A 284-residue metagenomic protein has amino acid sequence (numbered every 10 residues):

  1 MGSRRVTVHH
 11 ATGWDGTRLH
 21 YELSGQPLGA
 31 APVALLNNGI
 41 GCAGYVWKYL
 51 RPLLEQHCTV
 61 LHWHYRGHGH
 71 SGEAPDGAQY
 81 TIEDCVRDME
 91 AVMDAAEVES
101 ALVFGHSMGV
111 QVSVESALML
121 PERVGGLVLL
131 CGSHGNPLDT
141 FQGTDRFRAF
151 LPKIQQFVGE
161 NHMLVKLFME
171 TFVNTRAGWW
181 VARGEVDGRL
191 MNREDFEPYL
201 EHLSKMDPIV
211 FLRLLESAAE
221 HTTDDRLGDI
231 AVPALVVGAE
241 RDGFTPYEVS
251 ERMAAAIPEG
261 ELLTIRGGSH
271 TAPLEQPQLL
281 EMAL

Functional and structural regions predicted by a protein language model:
T17-A74, A78: Conserved HGGG/HGGXW glycine-rich cap/lid loop of the alpha/beta-hydrolase fold
N38-I40, A101, G105-V110, A239: Conserved alpha/beta-hydrolase "nucleophile elbow" surrounding the catalytic nucleophile
P52, L61-M108, M282: Active-site loop/oxyanion-hole signature of alpha/beta-hydrolase fold enzymes
L118, G125-K166: Flexible "cap/lid" loop of the alpha/beta hydrolase fold
L138-G143, V165-D229: Conserved alpha/beta-hydrolase catalytic His-Asp/Glu region
I230, V236-G238, D242: Short beta-strand/loop motif that positions the catalytic acidic residue of the alpha/beta-hydrolase fold
Y247-H270: Catalytic histidine neighborhood in serine/cysteine hydrolases with alpha/beta-hydrolase-type architecture
I265-E281: Catalytic histidine-centered segment of alpha/beta-hydrolase-like enzymes
